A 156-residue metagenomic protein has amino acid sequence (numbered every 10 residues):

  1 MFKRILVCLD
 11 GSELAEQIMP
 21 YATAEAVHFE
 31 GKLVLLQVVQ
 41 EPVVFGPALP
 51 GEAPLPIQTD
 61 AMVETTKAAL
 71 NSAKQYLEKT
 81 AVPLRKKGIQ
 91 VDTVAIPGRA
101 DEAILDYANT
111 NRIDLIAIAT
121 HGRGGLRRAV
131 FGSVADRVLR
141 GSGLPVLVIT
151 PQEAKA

Functional and structural regions predicted by a protein language model:
M1-T59, R85-K87, D92, Q152-A154: Small/aliphatic-rich secondary-structure junction motif
I5, A22, L33, T93 (+4 more regions): Hydrophobic packing within well-folded, soluble alpha/beta domains
L9, H28, D106-A156: Gly/Ser-rich helix-loop-strand patches that form or flank binding pockets for ribonucleotide-derived cofactors
D10-E13, A68-S72, A95: Short, surface-exposed alpha-helical recognition segments that flank or form part of ligand/macromolecule-binding
V43, Q75, K79-I116, Q152-A156: Structural beta-alpha unit
L55-Q75: A short acidic, glycine-rich active-site loop that binds or catalyzes chemistry on phosphate/adenosine moieties
